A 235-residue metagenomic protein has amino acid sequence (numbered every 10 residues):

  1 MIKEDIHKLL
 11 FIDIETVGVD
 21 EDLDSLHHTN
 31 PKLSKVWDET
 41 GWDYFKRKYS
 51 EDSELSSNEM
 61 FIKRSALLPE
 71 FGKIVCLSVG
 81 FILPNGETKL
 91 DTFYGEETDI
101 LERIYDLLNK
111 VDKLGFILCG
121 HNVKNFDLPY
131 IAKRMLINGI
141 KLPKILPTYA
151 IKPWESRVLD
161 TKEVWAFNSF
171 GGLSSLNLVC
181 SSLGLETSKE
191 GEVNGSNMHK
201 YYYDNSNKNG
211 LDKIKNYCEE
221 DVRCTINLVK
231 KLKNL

Functional and structural regions predicted by a protein language model:
I2-H7, G72-Y94, V111-K215, E220-L235: Metal-dependent phosphoesterase core characteristic of DEDDh/y 3'-5' exonuclease domains
I2-K133: Conserved non-catalytic scaffold segment of RNase H-like nuclease domains
